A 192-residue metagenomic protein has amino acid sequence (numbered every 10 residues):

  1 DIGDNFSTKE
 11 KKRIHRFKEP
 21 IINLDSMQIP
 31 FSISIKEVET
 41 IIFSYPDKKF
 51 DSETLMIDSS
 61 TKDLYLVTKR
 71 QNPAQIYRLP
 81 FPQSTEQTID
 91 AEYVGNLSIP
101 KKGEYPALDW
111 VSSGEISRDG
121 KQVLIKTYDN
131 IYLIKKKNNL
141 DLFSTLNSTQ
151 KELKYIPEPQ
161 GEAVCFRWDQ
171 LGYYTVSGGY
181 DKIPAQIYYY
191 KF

Functional and structural regions predicted by a protein language model:
I2-F192: Sequence/structural signature of beta-propeller domains
